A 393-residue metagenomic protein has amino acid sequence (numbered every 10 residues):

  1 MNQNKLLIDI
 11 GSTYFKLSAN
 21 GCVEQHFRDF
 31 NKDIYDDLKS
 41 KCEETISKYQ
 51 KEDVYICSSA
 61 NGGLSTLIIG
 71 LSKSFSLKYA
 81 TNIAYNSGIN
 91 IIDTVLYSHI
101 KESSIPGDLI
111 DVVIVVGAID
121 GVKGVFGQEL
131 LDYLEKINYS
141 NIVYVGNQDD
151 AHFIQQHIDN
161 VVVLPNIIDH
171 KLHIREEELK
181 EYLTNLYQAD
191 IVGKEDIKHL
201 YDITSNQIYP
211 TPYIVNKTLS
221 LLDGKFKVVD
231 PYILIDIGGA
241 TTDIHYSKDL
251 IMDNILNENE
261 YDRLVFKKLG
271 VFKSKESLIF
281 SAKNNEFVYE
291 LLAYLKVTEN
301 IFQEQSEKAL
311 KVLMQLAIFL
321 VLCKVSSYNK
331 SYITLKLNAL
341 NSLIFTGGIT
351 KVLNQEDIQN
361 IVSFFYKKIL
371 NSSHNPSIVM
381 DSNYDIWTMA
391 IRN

Functional and structural regions predicted by a protein language model:
M1-L7, C22, D29-K32, S40-P231 (+3 more regions): Nucleotide/phosphate-binding catalytic cleft detector across ATP-hydrolyzing and phosphate-transferring enzymes
I8-T13, D236-A240: Asp-based phosphoryl-transfer active-site loop
G11-D37, K78, N86-D93, I255-S277: Short glycine-rich, Thr/Ser-proximal phosphate-binding strand/loop in the N-terminal lobe of ATP-dependent enzymes
D108-V112, L269-E304, K308: A structural-propensity feature for long, helix-poor, extended segments
T204-T211, E299-S327: Adenine-nucleotide phosphate-binding core of ATP-dependent small-molecule kinases
K227-Y289, N354-I378: Glycine-rich phosphate-binding loop of actin/hexokinase-like ATP-binding domains
L250-N254, S327-T334: Short mixed-charge
E286-L295, L316-V321, I369-S373, M380 (+1 more regions): Extended, charge-rich intrinsically disordered regulatory tails
